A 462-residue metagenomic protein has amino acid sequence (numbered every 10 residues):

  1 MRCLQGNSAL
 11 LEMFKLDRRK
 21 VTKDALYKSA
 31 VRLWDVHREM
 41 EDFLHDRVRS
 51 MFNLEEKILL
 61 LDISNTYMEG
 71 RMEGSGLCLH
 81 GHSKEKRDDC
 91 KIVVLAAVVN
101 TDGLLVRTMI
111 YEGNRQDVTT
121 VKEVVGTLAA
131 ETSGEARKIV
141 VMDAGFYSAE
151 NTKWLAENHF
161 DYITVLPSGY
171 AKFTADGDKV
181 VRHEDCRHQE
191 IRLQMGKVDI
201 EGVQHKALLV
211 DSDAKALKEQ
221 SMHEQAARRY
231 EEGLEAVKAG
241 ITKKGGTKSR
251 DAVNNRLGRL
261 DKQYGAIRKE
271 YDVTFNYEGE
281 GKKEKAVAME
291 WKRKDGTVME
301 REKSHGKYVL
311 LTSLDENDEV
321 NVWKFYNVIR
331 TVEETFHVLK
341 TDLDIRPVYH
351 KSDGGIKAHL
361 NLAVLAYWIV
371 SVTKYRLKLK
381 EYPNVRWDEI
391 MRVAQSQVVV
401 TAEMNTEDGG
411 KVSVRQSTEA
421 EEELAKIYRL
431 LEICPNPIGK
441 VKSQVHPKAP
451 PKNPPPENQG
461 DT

Functional and structural regions predicted by a protein language model:
M1-T462: Anion-binding and metal-coordination hotspots
